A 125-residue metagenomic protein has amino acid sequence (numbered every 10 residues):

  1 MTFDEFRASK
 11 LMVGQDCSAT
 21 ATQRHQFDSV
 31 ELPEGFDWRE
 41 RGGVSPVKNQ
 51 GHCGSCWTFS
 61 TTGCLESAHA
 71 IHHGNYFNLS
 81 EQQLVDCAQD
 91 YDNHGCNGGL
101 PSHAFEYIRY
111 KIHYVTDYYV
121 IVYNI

Functional and structural regions predicted by a protein language model:
M1-I125: Catalytic-core signature of thiol
